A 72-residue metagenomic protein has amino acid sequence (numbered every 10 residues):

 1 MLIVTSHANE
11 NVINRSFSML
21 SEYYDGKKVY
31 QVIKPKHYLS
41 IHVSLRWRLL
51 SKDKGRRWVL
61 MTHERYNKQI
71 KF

Functional and structural regions predicted by a protein language model:
M1-W47, D53-F72: Basic, Lys/Arg-enriched alpha-helical interface segments
